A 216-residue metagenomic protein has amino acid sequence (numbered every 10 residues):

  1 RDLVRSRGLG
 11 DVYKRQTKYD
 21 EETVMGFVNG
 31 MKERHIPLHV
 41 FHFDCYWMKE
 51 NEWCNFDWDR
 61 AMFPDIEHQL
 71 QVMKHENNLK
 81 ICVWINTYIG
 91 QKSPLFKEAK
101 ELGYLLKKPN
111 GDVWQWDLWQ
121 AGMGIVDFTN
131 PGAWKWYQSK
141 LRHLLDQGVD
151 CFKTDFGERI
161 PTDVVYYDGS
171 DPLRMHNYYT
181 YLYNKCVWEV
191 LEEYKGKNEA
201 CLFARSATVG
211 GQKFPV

Functional and structural regions predicted by a protein language model:
D2-Y13: Single conserved hydrophobic/aromatic residue that forms the stacking wall/gate of nucleotide- or nucleobase-binding
Y19-E33, A133-H143: Short, acidic/polar
P37-V216: Aromatic- and carboxylate-enriched substrate-binding clefts and catalytic-loop regions of carbohydrate-active enzymes
